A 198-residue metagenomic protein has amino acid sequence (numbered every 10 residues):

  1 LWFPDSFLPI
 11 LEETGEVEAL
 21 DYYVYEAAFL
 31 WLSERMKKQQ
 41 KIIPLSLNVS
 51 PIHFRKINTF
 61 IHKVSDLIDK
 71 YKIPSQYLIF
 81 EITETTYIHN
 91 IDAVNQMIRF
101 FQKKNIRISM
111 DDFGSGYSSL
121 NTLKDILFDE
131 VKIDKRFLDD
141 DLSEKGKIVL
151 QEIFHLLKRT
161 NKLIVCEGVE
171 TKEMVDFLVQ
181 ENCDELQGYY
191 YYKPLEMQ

Functional and structural regions predicted by a protein language model:
L1, Y25-F29, D112, G188: Short acidic-capped amphipathic helix/loop micro-motif used as an active-site/signal-coupling element
L1-W2, E34: Short helix-loop capping/hinge motifs at secondary-structure junctions, enriched in acidic/polar residues
F7: Conserved, function-defining core regions and hallmark residues within catalytic/recognition domains
I10-L11, V24-L32, K63-V64, M97 (+2 more regions): Structural preference for long, well-ordered alpha-helical segments in enzyme cores
E16-A93, G168: Catalytic core of bacterial c-di-GMP phosphodiesterases, primarily the EAL and HD-GYP domains, capturing alpha-helical
S33-R35, S50-R55, Y77-I91, I106-Q198: EAL-family c-di-GMP phosphodiesterase catalytic domain
K63-K70, Q96-K104, I148, E152: Catalytic-core regions built around general acid/base machinery
